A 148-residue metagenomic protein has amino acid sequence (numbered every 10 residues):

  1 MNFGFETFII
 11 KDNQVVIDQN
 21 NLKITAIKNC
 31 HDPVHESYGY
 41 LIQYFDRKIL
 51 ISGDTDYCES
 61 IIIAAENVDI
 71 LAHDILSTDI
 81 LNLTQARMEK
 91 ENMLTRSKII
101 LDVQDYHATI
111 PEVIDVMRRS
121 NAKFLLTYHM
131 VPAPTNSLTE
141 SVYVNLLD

Functional and structural regions predicted by a protein language model:
N2-E66, I70: Core dinuclear metal-dependent hydrolase active-site scaffold
G39, K48, D56-D148: Cap/insert and terminal regions of metallo-dependent hydrolase folds
